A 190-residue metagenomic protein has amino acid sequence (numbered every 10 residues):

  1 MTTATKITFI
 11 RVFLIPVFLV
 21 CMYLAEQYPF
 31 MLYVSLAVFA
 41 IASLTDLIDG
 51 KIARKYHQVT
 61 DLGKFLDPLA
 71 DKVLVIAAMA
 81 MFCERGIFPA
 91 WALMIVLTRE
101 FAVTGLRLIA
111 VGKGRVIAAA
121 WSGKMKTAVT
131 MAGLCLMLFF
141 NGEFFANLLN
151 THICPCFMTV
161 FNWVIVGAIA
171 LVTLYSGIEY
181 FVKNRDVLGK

Functional and structural regions predicted by a protein language model:
M1-K190: Alpha-helical transmembrane bundles and membrane-interface segments of multipass inner-membrane proteins
